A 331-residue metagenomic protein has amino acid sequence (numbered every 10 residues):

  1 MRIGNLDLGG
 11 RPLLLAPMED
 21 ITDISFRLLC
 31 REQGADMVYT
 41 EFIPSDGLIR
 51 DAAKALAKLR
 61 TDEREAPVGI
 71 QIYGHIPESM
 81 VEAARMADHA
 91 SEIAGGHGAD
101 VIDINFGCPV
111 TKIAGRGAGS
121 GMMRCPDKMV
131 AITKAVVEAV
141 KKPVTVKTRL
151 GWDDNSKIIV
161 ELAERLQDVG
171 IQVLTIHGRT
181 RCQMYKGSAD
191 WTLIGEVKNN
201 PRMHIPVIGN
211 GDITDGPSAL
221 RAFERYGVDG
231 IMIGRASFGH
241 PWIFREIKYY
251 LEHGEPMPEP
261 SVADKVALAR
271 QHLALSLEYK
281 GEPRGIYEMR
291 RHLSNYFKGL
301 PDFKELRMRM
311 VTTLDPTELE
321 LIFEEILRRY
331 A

Functional and structural regions predicted by a protein language model:
M1-G4, G9, L13, E19 (+7 more regions): Alpha/beta catalytic cores of nucleotide-metabolism and tRNA/nucleoside-modifying enzymes
R2-G4, G9, M18-I93: Glycine-rich, positively charged N-terminal anion/phosphate-binding segment
L13-P17, V38-T40, V68-I72, I102-I104 (+4 more regions): Hydrophobic faces of well-ordered beta-strands that scaffold small-molecule active sites in alpha/beta enzyme cores
M18-D20, I43-S45, Y73-H75, G107-P109 (+4 more regions): Active-site beta-loop-alpha junctions enriched in small/polar residues
C30, G121-P126, T175-H177, G209-G211: Catalytic beta/alpha-barrel core
A57, G117-M123: Short glycine-enriched, charge-decorated loop/helix-capping segments at active-site entrances that position
V81-A118, D127-I205: Alpha/beta enzyme core
